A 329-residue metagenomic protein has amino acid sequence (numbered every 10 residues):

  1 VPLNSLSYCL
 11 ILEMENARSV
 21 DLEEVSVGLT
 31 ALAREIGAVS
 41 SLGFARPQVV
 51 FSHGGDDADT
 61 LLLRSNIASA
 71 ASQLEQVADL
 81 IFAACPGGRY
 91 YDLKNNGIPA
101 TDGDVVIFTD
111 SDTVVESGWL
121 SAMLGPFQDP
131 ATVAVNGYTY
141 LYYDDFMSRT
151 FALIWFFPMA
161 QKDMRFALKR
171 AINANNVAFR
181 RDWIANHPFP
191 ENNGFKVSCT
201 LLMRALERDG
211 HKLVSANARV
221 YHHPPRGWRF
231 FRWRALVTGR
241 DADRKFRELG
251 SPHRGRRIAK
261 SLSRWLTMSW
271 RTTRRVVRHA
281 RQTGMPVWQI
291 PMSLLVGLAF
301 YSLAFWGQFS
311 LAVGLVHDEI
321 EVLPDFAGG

Functional and structural regions predicted by a protein language model:
V1-R34, A38, L42-A45: N-proximal low-complexity "stem/linker" segments adjacent to membrane-targeting elements
L29-A84: Acidic donor-binding segment of Leloir-type glycosyltransferases
A84-T101: Glycine-rich, basic loop-to-helix element that forms the pyrophosphate-binding segment of sugar-nucleotide handling
V106: Short aromatic/hydrophobic "clamp" motif used to bind/position activated sugar donors
G118-S148: Conserved donor NDP-sugar-binding/catalytic core segment of glycosyltransferases
L141, A160-F179, G194-F195: A recurrent flexible, glycine/aromatic-enriched loop bordering the glycosyltransferase active site that acts as
G194-R204: Acidic donor-binding loop at a coil-to-helix junction in glycosyltransferase catalytic cores that engages
Y221-F300: Active-site-adjacent helix/loop segment of glycosyltransferases that harbors family-specific signature motifs
